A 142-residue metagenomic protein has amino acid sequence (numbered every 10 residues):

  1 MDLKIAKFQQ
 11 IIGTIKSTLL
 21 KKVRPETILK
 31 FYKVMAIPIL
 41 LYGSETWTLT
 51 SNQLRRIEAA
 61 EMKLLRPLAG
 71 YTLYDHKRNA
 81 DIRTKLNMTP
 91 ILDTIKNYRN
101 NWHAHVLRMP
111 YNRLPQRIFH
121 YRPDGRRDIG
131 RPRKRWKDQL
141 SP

Functional and structural regions predicted by a protein language model:
M1-P142: Short linear motifs embedded in intrinsically disordered, charge-biased segments
